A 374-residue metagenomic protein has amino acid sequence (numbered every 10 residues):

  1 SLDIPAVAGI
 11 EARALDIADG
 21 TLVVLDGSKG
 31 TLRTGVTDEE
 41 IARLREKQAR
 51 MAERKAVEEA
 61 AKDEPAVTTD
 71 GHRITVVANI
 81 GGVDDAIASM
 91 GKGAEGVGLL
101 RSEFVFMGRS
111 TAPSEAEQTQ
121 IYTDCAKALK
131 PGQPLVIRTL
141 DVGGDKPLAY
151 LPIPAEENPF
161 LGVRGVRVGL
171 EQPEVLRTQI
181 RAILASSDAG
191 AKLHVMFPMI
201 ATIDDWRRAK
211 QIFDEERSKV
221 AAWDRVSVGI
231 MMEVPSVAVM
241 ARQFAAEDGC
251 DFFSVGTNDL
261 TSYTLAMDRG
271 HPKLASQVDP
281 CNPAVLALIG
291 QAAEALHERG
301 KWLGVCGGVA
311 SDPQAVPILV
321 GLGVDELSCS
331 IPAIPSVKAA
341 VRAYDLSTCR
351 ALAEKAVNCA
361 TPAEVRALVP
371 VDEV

Functional and structural regions predicted by a protein language model:
S1-K92: Acidic, glycine-rich flexible loop/linker segments
A52-V374: Conserved alpha/beta-domain cores
